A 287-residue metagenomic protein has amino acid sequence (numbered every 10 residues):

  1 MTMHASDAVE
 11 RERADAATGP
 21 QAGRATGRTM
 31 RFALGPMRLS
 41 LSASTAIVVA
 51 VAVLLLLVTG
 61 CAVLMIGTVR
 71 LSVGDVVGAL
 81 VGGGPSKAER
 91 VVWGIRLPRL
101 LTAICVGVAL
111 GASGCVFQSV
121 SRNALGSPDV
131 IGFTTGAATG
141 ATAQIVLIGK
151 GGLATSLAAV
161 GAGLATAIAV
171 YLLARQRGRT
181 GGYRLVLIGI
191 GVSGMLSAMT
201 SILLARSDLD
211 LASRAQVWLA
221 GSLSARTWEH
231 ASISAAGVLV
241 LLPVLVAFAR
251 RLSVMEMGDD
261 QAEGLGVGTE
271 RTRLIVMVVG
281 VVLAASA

Functional and structural regions predicted by a protein language model:
T2-A287: Alpha-helical transmembrane segments in inner-membrane proteins
